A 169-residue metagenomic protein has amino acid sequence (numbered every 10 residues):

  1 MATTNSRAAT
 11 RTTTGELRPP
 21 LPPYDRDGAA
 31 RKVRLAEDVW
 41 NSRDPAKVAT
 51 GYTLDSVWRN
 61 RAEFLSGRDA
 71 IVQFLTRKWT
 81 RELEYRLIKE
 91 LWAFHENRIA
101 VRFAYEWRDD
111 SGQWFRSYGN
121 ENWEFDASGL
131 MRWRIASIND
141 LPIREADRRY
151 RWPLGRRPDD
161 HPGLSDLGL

Functional and structural regions predicted by a protein language model:
A2-Y24, Q73-L169: A beta-strand edge to alpha-helix "cap/lid" segment located at domain peripheries
D27-R31, P45-I99: A solvent-exposed, acidic/Ser-Thr-rich amphipathic alpha-helical stretch
